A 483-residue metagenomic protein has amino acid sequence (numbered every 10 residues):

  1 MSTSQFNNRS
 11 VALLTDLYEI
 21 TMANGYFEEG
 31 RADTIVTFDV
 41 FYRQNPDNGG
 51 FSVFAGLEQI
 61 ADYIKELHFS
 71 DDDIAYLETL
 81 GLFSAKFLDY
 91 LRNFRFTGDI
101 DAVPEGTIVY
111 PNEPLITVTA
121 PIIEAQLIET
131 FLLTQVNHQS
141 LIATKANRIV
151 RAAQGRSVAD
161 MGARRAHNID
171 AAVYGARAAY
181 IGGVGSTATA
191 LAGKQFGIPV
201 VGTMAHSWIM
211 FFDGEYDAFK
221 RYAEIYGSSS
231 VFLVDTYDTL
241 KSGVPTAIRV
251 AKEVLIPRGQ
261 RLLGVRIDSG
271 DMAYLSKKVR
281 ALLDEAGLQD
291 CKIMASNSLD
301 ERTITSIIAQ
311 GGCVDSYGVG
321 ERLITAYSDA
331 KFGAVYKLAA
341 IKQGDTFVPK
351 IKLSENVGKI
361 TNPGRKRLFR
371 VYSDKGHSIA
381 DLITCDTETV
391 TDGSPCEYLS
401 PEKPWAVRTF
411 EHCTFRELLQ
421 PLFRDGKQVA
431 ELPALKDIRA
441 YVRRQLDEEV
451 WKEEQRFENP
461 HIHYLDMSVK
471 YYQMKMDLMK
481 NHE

Functional and structural regions predicted by a protein language model:
S2-I35, Q44-P46, L82, L88-T97 (+9 more regions): Buried, small/hydrophobic-residue-enriched core segments of structured protein domains
S2-T34, F38, D47-G49, F54 (+1 more regions): Gly/Ser/Thr/Ala-enriched C-terminal appendages of enzymes
V36-R92: N-terminal, Lys/Arg-enriched amphipathic/low-complexity engagement segments that precede the first folded domain
A75-Y76, T144-R148, G162, E454-H461: Short coil/turn segments at secondary-structure boundaries
L80-L88, N168, S394-K403: Short, positively charged
